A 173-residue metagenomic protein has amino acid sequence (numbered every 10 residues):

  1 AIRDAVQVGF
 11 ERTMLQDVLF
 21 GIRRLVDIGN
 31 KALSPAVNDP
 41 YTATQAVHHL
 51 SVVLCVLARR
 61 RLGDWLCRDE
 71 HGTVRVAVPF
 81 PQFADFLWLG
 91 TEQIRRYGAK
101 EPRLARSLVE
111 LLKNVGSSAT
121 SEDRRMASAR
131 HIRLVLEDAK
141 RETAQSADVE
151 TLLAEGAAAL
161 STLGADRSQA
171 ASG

Functional and structural regions predicted by a protein language model:
A1-G173: Short basic (Lys/Arg) and small-residue
